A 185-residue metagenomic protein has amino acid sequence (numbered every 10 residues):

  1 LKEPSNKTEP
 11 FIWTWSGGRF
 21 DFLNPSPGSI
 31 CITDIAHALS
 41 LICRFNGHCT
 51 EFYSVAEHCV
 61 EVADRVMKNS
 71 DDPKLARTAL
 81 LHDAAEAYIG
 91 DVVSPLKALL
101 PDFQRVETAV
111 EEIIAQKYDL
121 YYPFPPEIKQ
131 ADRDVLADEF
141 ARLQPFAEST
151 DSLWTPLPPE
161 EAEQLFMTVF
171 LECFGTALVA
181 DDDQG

Functional and structural regions predicted by a protein language model:
L1-G185: Metal-dependent phosphohydrolase cores
